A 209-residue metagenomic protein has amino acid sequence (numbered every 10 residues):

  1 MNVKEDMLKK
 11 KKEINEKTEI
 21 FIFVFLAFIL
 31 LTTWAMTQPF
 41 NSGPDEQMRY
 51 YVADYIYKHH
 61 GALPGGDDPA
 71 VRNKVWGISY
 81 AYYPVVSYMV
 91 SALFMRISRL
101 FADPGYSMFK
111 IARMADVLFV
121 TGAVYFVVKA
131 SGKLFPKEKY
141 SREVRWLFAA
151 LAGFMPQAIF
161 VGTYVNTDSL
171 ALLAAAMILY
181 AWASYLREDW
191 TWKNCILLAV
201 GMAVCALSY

Functional and structural regions predicted by a protein language model:
N15-Q47, D54-G65, V71-V75: Transmembrane signal-anchor helices characteristic of membrane glycosylation enzymes that use polyprenol
T18, D103-Y106, V127-F154: Transmembrane-helix signature of polytopic, membrane-embedded enzymes that assemble or transfer cell-envelope glycans
A81, V85, M89, L100-G122: Loop-to-helix entry region of an early transmembrane alpha helix in multi-pass inner-membrane enzymes
K110-E138, M177: Transmembrane-helix motifs of polytopic, lipid-linked glycan transferases
L118-T121, Y125, G153, S169-W182 (+1 more regions): Alpha-helical transmembrane segments of multi-pass membrane proteins
G132-K139, I178-C195, C205: Membrane-interface transmembrane helices that cradle and orient dolichyl/undecaprenyl
Q157, S169, I196-Y209: Transmembrane helices and adjacent periplasmic/lumenal helix-loop junctions of polyprenol-phosphate-dependent
F160-L170: Short acidic/glycine- and proline-prone juxtamembrane loop motifs at membrane-interface regions of multi-pass membrane
